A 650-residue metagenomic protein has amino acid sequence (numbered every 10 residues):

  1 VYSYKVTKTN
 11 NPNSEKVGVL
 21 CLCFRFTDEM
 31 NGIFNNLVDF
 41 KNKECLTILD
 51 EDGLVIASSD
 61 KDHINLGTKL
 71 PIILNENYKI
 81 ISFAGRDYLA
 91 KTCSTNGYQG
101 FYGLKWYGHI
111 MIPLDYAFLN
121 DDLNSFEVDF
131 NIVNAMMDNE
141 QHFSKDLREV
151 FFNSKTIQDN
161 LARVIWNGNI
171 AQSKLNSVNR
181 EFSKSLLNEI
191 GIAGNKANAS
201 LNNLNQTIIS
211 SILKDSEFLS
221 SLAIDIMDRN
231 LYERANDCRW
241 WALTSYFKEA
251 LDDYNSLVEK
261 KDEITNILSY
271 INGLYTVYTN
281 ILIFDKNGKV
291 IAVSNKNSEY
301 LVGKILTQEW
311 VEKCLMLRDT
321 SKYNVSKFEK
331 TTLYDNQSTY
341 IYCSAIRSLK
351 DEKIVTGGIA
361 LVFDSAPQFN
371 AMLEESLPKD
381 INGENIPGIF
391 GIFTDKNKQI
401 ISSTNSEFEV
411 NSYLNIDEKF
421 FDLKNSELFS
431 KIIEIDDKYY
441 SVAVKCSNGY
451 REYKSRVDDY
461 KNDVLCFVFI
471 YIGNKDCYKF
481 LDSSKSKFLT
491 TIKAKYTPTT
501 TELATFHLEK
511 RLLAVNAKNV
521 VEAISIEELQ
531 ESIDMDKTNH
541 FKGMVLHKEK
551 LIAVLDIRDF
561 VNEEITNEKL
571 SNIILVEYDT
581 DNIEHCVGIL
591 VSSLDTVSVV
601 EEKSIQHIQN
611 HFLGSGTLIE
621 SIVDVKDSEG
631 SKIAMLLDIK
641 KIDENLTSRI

Functional and structural regions predicted by a protein language model:
V1, L49, G53-S59, A90-T92 (+5 more regions): Amphipathic coiled-coil signal-relay and dimerization helices
V1-C23, E29, N77-L89, N272-N280 (+2 more regions): Extracytoplasmic/periplasmic ligand-binding sensor regions of membrane-associated signaling proteins
T7-S14, Y98-Y102, R347-K353, Y450-K454 (+1 more regions): Flexible loop/coil segments at beta-strand boundaries within sensory signal-transduction domains
V17-C23, K105-M111, I341, T356-V362 (+6 more regions): Short hydrophobic beta-strand segments that form the core of ligand-binding sensory/regulatory domains
V19-L66, L70-L74, L114-D138, K261-Y275 (+3 more regions): Solvent-exposed, extracytoplasmic
E29, I33-L37, R163-T320, L373-S376: Extracytoplasmic/periplasmic sensory segments of membrane signal-transduction proteins
L66-S211, Y413-L489: Extracellular/periplasmic juxtamembrane segments that couple receptor/chemosensory ectodomains to their
G473-I650: An acidic, low-aromatic, low-complexity terminal/linker signal
